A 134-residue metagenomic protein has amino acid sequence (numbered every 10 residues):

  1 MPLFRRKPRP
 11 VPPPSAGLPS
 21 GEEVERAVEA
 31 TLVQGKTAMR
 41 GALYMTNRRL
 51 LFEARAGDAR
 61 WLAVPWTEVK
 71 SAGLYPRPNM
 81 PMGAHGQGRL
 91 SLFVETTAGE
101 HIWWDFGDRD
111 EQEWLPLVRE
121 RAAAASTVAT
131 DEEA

Functional and structural regions predicted by a protein language model:
M1-Y44, R60, G86, T97 (+2 more regions): Anionic N-terminal interaction surfaces
P8-R9, M80, R119: Short linear sequence elements within intrinsically disordered, low-complexity coil regions
R26, L62-V64, W103-W104: Generic detection of short hydrophobic beta-strand segments and adjacent strand-loop junctions
L32-R89: Phosphoinositide-binding peripheral membrane targeting modules
P65, K70, G107-D108, V118: Short, isolated positions within intrinsically disordered regulatory regions of eukaryotic proteins
L74, E111-Q112, A122: Amphipathic alpha-helical interaction segments
F93-P116: Canonical phosphoinositide-binding patch of PH/PH-like domains
L117-A124: C-terminal alpha-helix
